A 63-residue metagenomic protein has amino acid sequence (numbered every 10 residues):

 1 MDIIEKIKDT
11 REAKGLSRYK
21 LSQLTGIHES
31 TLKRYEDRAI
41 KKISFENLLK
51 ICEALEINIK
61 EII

Functional and structural regions predicted by a protein language model:
M1-D2: A detector for short, charged/polar N-terminal pre-domain segments
E5, E29, S44-L48: Short alpha-helical elements of helix-turn-helix
E5-L24: Short basic helix-loop element that most often maps to the first helix and adjoining turn of HTH DNA-binding modules
I7, L21, L32-Y35, I62: Conserved hydrophobic/aromatic packing and binding residues within compact polymer-binding modules
K8-E12, E36, N58: A broad helix-preferring feature
I27-K42: Recognition helix of helix-turn-helix/homeodomain-like DNA-binding domains that insert into the DNA major groove
E46-E61: DNA major-groove recognition helix of helix-turn-helix/homeodomain DNA-binding modules
